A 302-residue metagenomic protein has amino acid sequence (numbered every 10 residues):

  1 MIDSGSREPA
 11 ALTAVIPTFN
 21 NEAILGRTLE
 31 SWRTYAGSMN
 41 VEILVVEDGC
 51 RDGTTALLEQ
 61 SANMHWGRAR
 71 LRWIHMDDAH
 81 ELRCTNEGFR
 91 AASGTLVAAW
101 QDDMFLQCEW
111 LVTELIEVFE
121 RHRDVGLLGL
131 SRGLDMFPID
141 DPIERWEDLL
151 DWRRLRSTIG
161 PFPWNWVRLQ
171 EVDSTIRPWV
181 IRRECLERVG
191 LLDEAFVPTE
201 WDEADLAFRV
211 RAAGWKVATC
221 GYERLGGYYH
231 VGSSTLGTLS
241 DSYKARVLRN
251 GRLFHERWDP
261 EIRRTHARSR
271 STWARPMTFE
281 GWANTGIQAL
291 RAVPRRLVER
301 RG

Functional and structural regions predicted by a protein language model:
E30-N40: Short, acidic, metal-binding catalytic loop of nucleotide-sugar glycosyltransferases
E47-A56, F105: A conserved acidic beta->alpha catalytic loop
M76-A92: Glycine-rich, basic loop-to-helix element that forms the pyrophosphate-binding segment of sugar-nucleotide handling
L82-R83, I159-E184: A recurrent flexible, glycine/aromatic-enriched loop bordering the glycosyltransferase active site that acts as
G94-F105: Short beta-strand-to-loop acidic/aromatic patch adjacent to the donor-nucleotide binding site
C108-L149: Conserved donor NDP-sugar-binding/catalytic core segment of glycosyltransferases
V112-E114, D173-W179, E184-G190, F196-R224: A short, conserved alpha-helix in the catalytic core of glycosyltransferases
G133-D135, V197, T219-D241: Active-site donor/metal-binding and catalytic loop motifs of nucleotide-sugar-dependent glycosylation enzymes
